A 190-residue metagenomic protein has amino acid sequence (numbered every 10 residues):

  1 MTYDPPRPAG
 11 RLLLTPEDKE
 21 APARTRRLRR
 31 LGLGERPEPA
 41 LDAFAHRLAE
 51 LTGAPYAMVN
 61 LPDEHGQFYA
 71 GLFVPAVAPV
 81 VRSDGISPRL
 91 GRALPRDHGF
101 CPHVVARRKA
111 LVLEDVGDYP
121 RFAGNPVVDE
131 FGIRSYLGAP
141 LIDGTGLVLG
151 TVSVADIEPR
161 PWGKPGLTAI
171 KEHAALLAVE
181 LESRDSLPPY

Functional and structural regions predicted by a protein language model:
M1-P95, K171-H173, S183-P189: Intrinsically disordered, low-complexity terminal regulatory regions
Y56, C101, G138, T151: Short hydrophobic/aromatic beta-strand element in the GNAT-like acyltransferase core that lines or flanks the acyl-donor
P62-A70, A78-R134: Regulatory sensory and allosteric helical modules in signal-transduction proteins and certain transcription factors
R107, G144-T145: Residue-level recognition of short loop/turn positions
S135-D143: A short, aliphatic-rich beta-strand micro-motif
T145-D156: Sensory beta-strand/linker motifs that couple input domains to effectors
A155-K171: Regulatory loop-to-helix N-cap segments in sensory/regulatory domains that couple ligand/signal detection
L177-L181: Hydrophobic recognition helices of helix-based DNA-binding modules
